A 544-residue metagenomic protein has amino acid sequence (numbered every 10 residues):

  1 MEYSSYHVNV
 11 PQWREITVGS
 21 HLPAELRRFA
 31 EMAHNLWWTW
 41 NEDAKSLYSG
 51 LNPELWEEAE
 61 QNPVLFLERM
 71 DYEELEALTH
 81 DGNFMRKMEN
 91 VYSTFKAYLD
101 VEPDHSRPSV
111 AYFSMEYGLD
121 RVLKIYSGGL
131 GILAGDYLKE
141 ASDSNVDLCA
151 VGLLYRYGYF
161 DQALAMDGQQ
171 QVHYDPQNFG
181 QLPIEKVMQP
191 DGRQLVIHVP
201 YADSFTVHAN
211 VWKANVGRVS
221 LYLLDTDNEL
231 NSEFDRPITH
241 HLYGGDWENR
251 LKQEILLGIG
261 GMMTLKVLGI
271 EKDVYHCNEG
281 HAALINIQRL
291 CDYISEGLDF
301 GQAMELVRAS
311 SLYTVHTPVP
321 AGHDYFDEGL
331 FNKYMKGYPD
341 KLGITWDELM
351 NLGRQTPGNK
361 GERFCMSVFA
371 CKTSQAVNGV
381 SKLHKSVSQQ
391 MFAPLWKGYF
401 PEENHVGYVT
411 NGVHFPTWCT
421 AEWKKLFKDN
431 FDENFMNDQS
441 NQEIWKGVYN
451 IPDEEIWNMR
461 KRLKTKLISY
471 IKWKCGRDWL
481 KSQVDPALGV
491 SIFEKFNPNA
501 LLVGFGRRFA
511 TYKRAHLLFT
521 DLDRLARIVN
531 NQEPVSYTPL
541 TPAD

Functional and structural regions predicted by a protein language model:
M1-L540: Catalytic cores of carbohydrate-active enzymes across secretory and cytosolic contexts
D544: Extracytoplasmic Gram-positive cell-surface binding/anchoring modules and repeats
